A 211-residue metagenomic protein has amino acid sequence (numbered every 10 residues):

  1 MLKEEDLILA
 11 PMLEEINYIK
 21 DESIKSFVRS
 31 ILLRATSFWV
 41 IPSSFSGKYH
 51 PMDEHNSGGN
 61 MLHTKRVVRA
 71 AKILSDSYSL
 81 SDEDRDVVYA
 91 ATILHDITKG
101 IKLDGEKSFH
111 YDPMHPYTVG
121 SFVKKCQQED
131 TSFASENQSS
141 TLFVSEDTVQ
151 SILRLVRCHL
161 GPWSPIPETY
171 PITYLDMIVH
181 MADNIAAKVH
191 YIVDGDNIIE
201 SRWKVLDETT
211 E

Functional and structural regions predicted by a protein language model:
M1-G105: Acidic/His-rich, divalent-metal-binding segments that scaffold phosphate/diphosphate chemistry
S23, E83-D84, M114, D147-S151: Alpha-helix N-cap and coil->helix boundary residues
E54-M61, H110, T169-I172: Short, solvent-exposed segments of well-ordered alpha helices
H63, H95, H115-P116, H159-L160: Histidine-centered active-site/metal-ligand motif
V67-A70, P113-S132, Q138-T141: An active-site-proximal "capping" alpha-helix that borders the catalytic cofactor pocket
I73-S81, L94, M177-E211: Extended, folded domain segments that form the structural surfaces/walls around functional sites
V88, T131-E200: Histidine/acidic-rich helix-loop-helix segments that form or flank divalent-metal centers in metalloenzyme catalytic
K107-K125, E168, R202-E211: Divalent-cation-assisted or electrostatically stabilized phosphate/pyrophosphate-binding catalytic cores
